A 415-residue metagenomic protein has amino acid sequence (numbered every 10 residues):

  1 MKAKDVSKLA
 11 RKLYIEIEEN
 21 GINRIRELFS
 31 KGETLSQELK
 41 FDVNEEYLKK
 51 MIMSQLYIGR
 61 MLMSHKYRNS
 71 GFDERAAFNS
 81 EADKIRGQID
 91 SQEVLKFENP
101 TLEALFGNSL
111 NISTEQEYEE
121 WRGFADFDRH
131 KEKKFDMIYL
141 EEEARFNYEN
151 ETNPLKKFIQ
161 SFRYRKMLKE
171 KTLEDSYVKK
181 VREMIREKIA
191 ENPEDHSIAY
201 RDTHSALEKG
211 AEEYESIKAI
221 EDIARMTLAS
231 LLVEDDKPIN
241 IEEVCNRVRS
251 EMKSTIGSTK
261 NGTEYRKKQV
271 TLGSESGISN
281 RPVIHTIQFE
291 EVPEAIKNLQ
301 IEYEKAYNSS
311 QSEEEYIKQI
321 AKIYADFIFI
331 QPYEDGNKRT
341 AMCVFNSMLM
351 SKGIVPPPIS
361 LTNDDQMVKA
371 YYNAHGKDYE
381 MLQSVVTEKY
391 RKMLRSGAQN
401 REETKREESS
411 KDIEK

Functional and structural regions predicted by a protein language model:
A3-K415: FIC/Doc superfamily catalytic core
